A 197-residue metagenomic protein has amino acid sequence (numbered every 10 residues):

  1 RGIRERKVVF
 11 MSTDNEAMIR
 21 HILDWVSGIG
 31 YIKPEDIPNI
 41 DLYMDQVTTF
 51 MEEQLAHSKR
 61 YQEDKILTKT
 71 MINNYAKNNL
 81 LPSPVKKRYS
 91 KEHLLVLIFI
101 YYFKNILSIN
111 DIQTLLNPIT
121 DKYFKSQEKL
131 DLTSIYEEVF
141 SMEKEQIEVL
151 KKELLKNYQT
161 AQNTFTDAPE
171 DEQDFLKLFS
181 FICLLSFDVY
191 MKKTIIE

Functional and structural regions predicted by a protein language model:
R6-D121: Basic helix-turn-helix/winged-helix DNA-binding cores and closely related short helical interaction motifs
P118-E197: Intrinsically disordered, low-complexity, charge-dense segments enriched in Lys/Arg and Glu/Asp interspersed
